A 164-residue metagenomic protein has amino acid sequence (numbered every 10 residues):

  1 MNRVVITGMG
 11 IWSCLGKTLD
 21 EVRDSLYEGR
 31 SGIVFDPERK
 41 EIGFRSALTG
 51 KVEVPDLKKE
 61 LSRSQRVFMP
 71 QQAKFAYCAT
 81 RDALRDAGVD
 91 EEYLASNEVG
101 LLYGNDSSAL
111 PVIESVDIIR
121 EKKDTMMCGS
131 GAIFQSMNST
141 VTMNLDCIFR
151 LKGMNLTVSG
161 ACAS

Functional and structural regions predicted by a protein language model:
M1-M154: Conserved "HGTGT" condensation-loop signature of ketosynthase/thiolase-family condensing enzymes that catalyze
I11, A161-C162: Short beta->alpha junction loops/turns
F68, G160-A161: Pocket-edge positions in alpha/beta enzyme catalytic cores
K74, C162-S164: Claisen-condensing/thiolase-fold acyl-transfer catalytic domains that form or cleave C-C bonds in fatty acid
M154-G160: Short loop-beta-helix segment that forms the pyridoxal 5′-phosphate
